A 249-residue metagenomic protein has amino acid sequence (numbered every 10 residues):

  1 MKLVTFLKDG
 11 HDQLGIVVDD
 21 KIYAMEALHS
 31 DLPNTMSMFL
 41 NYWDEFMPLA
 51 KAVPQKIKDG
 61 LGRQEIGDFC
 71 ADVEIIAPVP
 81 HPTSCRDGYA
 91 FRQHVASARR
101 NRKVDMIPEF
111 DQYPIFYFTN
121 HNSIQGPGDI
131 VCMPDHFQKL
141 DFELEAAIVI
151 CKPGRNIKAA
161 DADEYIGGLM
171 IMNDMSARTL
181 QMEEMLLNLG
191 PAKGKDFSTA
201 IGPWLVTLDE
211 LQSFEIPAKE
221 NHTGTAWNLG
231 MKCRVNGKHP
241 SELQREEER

Functional and structural regions predicted by a protein language model:
M1-I115, N120-N122, F137, D209 (+1 more regions): N-terminal non-catalytic cap/leader segment that marks the start of a structured domain
V79-R249: Glycine-enriched loop-and-adjacent helix/strand subsegments that border the catalytic/binding cleft of enzyme cores
